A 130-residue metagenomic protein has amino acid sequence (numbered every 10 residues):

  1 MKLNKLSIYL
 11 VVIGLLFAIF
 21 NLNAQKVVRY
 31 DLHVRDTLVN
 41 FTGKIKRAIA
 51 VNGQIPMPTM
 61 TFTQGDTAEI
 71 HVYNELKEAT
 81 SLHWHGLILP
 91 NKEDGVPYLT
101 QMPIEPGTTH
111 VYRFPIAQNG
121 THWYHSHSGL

Functional and structural regions predicted by a protein language model:
M1-V27: Bacterial Sec-dependent N-terminal signal peptides
K2-S7, A79-S81, N119-Y124: Short secondary-structure capping/junction motifs at helix and strand boundaries
L3, L22-V111: N-terminal, post-signal-peptide metal-ligating segments of extracellular/periplasmic oxidoreductases, dominated by
L15, N23, R47, S128-L130: A generic structural signal for solvent-exposed, polar alpha-helical segments
T108-L130: Hydrophobic or amphipathic alpha-helical targeting/insertion segments
